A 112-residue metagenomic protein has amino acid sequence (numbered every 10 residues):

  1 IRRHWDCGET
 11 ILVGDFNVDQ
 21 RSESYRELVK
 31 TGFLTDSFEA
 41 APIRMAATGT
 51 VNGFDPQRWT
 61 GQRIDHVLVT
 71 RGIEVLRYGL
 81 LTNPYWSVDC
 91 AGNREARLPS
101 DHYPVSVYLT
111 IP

Functional and structural regions predicted by a protein language model:
R2-I11, N17-P112: Metal-dependent phosphoester-hydrolase catalytic domains
